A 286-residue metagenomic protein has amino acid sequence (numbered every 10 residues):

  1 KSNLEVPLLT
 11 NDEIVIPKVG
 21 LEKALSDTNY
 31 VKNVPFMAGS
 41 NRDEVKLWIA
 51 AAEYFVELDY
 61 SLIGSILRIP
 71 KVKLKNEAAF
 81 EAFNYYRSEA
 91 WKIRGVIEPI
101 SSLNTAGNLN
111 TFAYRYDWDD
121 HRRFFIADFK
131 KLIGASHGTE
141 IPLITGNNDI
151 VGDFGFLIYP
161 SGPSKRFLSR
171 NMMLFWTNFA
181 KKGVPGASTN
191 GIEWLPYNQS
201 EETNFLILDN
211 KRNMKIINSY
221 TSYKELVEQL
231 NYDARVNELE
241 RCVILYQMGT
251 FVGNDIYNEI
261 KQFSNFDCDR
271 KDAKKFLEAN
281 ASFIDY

Functional and structural regions predicted by a protein language model:
K1-R166, F175, K182, V252-N258 (+1 more regions): Substrate-gating cap/lid region and adjacent catalytic-acid/histidine neighborhood within extracellular/lumenal
W118, I192-P196, S264: Short amphipathic alpha-helical segments embedded in low-complexity Lys/Glu-rich regions
M172: C-terminal catalytic lobe of FAD-dependent flavoproteins
K182-T189: Cytochrome P450 heme-binding "Cys pocket" and the immediately downstream C-terminal segment
T189-M214: Active-site-proximal substrate-binding core of FAD-dependent oxidoreductases
R212-Y286: Tryptophan-rich aromatic "cage" segments
